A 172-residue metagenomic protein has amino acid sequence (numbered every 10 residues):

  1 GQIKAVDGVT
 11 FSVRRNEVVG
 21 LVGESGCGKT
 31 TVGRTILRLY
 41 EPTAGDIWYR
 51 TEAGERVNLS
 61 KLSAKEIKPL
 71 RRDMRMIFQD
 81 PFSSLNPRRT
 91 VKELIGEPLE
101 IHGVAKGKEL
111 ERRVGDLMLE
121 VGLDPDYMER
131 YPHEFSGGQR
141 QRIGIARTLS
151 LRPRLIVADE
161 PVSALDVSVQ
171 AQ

Functional and structural regions predicted by a protein language model:
V22-G23: The feature captures the beta-strand-to-loop junction immediately N-terminal to the Walker
L37: Helix-to-loop junction immediately C-terminal to a conserved catalytic motif
D46-P69, K106: ABC ATPase NBD Q-loop/coupling interface
G54-E55, K108-D126: Conserved ABC ATPase "signature" region
Y131-F135, Q139: Conserved ABC ATPase signature
I145, V157: Hydrophobic anchor residue at the start of the ABC signature
S150-R154, Q170: A short, proline-enriched helix->beta-strand linker immediately N-terminal to the Walker B motif in ABC-type P-loop
